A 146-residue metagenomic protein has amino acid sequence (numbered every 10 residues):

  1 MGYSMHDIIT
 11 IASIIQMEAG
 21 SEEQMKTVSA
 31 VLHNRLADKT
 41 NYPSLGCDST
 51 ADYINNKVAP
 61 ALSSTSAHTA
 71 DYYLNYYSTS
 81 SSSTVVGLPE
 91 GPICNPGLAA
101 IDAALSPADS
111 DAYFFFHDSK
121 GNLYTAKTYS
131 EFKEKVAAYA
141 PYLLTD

Functional and structural regions predicted by a protein language model:
M1-D146: Bacterial extracytoplasmic/cell-wall-associated proteins, especially those involved in peptidoglycan
